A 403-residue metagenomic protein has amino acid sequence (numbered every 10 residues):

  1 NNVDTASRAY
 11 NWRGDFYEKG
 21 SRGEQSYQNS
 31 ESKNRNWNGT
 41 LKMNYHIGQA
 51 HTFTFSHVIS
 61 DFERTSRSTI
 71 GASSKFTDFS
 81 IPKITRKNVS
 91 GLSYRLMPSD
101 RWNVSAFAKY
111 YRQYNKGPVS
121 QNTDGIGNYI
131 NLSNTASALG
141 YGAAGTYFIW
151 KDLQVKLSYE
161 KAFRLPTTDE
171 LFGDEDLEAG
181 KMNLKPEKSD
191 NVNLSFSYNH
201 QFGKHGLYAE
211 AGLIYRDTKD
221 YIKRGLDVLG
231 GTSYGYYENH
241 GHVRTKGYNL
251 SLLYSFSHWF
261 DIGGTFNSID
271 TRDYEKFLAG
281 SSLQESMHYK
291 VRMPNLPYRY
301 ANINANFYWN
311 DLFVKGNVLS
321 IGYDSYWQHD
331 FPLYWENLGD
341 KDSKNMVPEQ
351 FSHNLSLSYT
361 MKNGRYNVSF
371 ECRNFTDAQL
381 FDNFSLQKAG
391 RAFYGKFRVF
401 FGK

Functional and structural regions predicted by a protein language model:
N1-G14, G20-I126, I130-N131, T135-E160 (+4 more regions): Face-selective signature of the C-terminal outer-membrane beta-barrel domain
N2, I59-E63, L96, Y110-K116 (+10 more regions): Transmembrane beta-strands of outer-membrane beta-barrel pores
V3-D15, T65-S74, K116-G125, T168-E175 (+5 more regions): Outer-membrane beta-barrel translocator domains and adjoining extracellular loop/strand segments of Gram-negative
R22-S30, N38, A72-I81, S93 (+7 more regions): Extracellular loop and loop/strand-boundary signature of outer-membrane beta-barrel proteins
H46-A50, M97-R101, F148-D152, S189 (+9 more regions): Outer-membrane beta-barrel channels and translocator barrels
F148, Q154-E160, P186-K246, N267 (+1 more regions): Membrane-embedded beta-barrel scaffold of Gram-negative outer-membrane proteins
F163, K219, I262, S325-S352 (+1 more regions): C-terminal beta-signal and adjacent terminal beta-strands/loops of Gram-negative outer-membrane beta-barrel proteins
A209-D217, E238-P332: Gram-negative outer-membrane beta-barrel transporters
